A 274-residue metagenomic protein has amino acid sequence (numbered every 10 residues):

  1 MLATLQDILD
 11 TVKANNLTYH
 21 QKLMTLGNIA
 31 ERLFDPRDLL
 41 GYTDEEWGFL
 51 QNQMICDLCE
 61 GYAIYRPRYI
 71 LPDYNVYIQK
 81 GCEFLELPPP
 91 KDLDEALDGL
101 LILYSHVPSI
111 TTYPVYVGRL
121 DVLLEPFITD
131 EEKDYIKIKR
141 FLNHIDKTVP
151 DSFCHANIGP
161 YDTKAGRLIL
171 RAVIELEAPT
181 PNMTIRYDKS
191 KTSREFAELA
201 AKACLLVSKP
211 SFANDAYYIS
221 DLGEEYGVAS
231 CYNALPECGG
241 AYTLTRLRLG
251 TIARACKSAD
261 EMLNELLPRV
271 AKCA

Functional and structural regions predicted by a protein language model:
L2-A274: Conserved catalytic cores of very large enzyme subunits
